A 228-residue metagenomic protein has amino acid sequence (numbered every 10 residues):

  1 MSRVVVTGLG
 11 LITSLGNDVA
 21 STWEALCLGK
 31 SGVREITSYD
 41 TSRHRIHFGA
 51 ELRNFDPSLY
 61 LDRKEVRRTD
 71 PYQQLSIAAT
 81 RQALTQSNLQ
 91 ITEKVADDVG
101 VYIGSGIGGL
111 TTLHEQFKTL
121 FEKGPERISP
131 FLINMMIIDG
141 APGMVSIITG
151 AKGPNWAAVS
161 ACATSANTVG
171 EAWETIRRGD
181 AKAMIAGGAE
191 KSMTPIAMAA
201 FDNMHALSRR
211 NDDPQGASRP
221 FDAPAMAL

Functional and structural regions predicted by a protein language model:
M1-E65: ACP-dependent fatty acid/polyketide chain-elongation machinery
M1-T7, R68, G187-K191, I196-A197: Short N-terminal secondary-structure initiator segments
L9, G104-G106: Structured loops at beta-to-helix junctions and adjacent beta-edge loops in soluble globular domains
L11, T69, A158: Generic anion/oxyanion-binding catalytic loop in active/binding sites
N17, C27-V33, T85-D97, G106-L228: Acyl-thioester C-C bond-transforming condensing/cleaving domain
D18-S21, A25, Y72-A79, T164 (+1 more regions): Generic hydrophobic secondary-structure packing signal
S38-Q90, T112, I138-K152: A glycine- and small-residue-enriched flexible loop/hinge segment at structural boundaries
